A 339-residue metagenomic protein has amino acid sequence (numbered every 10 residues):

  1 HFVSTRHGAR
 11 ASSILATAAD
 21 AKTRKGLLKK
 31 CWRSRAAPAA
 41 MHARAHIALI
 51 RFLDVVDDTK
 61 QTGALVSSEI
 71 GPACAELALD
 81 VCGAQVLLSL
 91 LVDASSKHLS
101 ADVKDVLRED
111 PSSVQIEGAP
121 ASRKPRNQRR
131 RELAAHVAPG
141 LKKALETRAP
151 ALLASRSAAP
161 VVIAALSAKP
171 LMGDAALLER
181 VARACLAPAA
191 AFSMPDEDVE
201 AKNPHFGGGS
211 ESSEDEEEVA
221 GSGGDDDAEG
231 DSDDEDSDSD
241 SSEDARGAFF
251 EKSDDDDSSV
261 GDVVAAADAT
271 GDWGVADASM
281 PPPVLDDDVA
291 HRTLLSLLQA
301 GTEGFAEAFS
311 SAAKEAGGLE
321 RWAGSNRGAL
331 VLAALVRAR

Functional and structural regions predicted by a protein language model:
H1-R339: Eukaryotic gene-expression regulator signature that favors modular helical reader/repeat domains and their
